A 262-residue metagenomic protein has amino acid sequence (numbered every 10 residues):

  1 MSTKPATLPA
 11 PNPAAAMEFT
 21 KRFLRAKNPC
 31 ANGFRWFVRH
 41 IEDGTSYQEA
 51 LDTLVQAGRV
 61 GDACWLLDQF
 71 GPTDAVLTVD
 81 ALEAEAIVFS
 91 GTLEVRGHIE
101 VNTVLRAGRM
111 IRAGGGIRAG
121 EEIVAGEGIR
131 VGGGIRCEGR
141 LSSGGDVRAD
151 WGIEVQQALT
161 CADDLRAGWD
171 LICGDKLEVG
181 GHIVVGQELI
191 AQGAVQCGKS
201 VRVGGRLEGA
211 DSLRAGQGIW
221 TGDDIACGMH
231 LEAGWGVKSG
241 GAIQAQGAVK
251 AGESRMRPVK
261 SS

Functional and structural regions predicted by a protein language model:
S2-R130, G134-R202, E208-W220, A226-S262: Short, glycine-biased loop/turn motifs at secondary-structure junctions and in low-complexity Ser/Thr/Pro-rich termini
